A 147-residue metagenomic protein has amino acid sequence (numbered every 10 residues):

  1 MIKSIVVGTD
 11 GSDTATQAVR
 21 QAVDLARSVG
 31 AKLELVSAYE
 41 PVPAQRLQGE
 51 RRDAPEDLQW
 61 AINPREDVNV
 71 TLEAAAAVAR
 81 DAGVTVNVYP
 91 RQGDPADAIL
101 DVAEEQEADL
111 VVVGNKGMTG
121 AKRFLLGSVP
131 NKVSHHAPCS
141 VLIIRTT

Functional and structural regions predicted by a protein language model:
M1, T14, S28, A74-V111: Structural beta-alpha unit
K3-P55, A82-V84: Small/aliphatic-rich secondary-structure junction motif
E34, N87, L142: Conserved beta-strand positions in the Rossmann-like core of class I SAM-dependent methyltransferases
S37, G114-K116, T146: Short secondary-structure boundary segments
E50-A54, E105-E107, V129-P130: Short, hinge-like loop/turn segments at secondary-structure boundaries
A54-V70: A short acidic, glycine-rich active-site loop that binds or catalyzes chemistry on phosphate/adenosine moieties
L110-H135: Glycine-rich, Arg-bearing micro-motifs that act as flexible, cationic patches
R123, P138, T146: Short, conserved catalytic or interaction motifs in soluble domains
